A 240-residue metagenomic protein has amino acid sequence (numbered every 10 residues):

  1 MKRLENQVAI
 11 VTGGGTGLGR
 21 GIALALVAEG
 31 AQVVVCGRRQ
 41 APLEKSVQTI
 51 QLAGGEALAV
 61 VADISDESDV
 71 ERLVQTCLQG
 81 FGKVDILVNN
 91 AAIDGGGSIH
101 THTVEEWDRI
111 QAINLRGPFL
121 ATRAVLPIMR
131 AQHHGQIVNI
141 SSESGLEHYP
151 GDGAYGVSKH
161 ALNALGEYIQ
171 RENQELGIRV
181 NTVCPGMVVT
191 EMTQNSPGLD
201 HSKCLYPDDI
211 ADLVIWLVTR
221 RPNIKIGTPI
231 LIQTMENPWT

Functional and structural regions predicted by a protein language model:
G15-G17: Conserved glycine-rich cofactor-binding loop
A31-K45: Conserved glycine-rich Rossmann-like NAD(P)H-binding loop of the short-chain dehydrogenase/reductase
V61-L73, V104: The beta1-alpha1 cofactor-binding region of Rossmann-like NAD(H)/NADP(H)-dependent oxidoreductases
S98-I99, E106-D108: Substrate-binding pocket helix/loop in short-chain dehydrogenase/reductase
T122, S158: Active-site helix of classical SDR
S142: Residue(s) in the substrate-gating loop at a strand-loop-helix junction that position the organic substrate next
E175, T182, L199-P238: C-terminal helical subdomain
